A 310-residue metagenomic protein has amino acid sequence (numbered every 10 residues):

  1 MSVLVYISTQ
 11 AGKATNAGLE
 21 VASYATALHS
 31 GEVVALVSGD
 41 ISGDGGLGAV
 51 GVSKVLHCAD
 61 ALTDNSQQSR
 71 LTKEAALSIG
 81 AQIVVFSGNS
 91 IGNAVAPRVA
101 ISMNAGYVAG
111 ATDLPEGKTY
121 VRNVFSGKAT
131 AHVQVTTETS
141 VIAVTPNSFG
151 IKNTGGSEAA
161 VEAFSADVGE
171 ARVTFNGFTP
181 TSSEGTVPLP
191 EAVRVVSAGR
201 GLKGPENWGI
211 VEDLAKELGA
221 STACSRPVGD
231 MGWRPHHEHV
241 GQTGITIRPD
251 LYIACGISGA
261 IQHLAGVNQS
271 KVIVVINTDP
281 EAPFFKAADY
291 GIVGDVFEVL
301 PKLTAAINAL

Functional and structural regions predicted by a protein language model:
M1-L310: N-terminal glycine-rich FAD/FM-binding segment characteristic of electron-transfer flavoproteins
